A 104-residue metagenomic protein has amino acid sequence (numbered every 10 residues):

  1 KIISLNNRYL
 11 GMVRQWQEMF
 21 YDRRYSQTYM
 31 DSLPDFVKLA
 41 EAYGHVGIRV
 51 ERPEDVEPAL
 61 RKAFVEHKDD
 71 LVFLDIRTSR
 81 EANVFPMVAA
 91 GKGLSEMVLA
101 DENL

Functional and structural regions predicted by a protein language model:
K1-L104: Thiamine diphosphate
